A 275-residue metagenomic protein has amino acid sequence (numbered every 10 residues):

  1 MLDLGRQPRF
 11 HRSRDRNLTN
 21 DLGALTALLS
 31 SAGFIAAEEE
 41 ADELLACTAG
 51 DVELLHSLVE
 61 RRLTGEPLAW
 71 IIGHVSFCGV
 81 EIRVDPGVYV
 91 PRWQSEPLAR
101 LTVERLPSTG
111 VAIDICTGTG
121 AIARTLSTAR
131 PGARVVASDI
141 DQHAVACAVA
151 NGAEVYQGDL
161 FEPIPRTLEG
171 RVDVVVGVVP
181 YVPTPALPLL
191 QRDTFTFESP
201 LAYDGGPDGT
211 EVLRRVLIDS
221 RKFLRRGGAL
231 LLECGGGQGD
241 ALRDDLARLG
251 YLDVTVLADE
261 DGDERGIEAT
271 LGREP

Functional and structural regions predicted by a protein language model:
L2, D15-L55: A short N-terminal interaction module
E38-R105: Conserved AdoMet
L44, G65, S95, I122 (+7 more regions): Residue-level signal for inorganic ion chemistry
R83, V136, Y156, T255-L257: General small-molecule cofactor/ligand-binding pocket signal
P97-L189, R215: Conserved SAM/SAH cofactor-binding pocket of Class I
V179-V212: Mobile active-site "lid"/loop adjacent to the S-adenosyl-L-methionine
P207-A269: Conserved Class I SAM-dependent methyltransferase catalytic core
R273-P275: Flexible, glycine-/basic-rich loop-and-beta segments that form/coincide with the SAM-dependent methyltransferase
